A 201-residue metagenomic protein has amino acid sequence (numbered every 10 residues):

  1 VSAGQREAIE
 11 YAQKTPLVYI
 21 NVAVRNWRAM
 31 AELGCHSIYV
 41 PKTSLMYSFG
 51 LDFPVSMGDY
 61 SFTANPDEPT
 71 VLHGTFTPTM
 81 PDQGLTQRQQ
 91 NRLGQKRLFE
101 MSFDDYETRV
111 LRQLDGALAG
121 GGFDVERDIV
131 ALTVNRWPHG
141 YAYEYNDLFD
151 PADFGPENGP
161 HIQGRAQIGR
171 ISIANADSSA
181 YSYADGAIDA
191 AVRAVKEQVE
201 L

Functional and structural regions predicted by a protein language model:
V1-A3, V22: Flavin (primarily FAD) binding-site architecture
S2, E10-A12: Long, low-complexity intrinsically disordered regulatory regions in eukaryotic signaling/cytoskeletal proteins
Y11, L17, A23, A29-L201: Conserved flavin/dinucleotide-binding core of flavoenzymes
